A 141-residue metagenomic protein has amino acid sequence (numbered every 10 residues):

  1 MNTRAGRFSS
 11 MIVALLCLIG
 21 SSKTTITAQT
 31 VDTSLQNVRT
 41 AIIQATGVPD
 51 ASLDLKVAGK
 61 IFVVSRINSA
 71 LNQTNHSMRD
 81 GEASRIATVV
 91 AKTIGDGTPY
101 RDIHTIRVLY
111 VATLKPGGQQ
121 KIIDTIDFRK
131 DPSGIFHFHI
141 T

Functional and structural regions predicted by a protein language model:
N2, L16, Q73-T74: Generic detector of short alpha-helix boundary/capping microenvironments and adjacent low-complexity segments
N2-I12: Bacterial N-terminal signal peptides that target proteins for export
S10-G20: Bacterial N-terminal signal peptides
K23-T24: Hydrophobic membrane-targeting and insertion signals
T27-A28: Boundary at the C-terminal end of the N-terminal hydrophobic targeting segment
V31-S77, G95-T141: Polar/charged, Gly/Pro-rich intrinsically disordered segments
E82-G97: Charged, amphipathic alpha-helical segments
